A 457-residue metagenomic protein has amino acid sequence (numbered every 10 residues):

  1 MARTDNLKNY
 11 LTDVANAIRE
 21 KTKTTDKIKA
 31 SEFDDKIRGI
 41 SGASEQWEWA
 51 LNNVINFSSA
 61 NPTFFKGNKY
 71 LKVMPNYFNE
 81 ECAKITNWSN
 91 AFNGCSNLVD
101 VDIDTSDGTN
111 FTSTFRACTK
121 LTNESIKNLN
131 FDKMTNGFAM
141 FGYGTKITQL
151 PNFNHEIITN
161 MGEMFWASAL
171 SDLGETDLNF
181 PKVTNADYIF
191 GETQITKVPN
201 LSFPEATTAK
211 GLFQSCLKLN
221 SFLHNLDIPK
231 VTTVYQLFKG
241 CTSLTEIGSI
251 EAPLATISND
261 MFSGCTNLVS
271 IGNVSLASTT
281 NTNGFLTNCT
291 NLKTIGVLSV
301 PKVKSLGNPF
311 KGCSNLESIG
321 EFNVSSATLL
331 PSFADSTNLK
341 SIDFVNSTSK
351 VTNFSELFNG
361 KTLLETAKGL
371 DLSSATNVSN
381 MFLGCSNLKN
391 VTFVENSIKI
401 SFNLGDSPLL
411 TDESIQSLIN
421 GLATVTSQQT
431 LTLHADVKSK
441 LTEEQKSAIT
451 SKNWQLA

Functional and structural regions predicted by a protein language model:
M1-N79: Surface-exposed receptor/substrate recognition regions of extracellular proteins
N9, D13-N16, E20, D35 (+7 more regions): Charged/polar, solvent-exposed surface patches and flexible loops
E45-S59, K69-T86, S96-T109, T119-T135 (+14 more regions): Structural signature of tandem-repeat unit edges
F64, A91-C95, T112-C118, A139-G144 (+12 more regions): Periodic small-residue-enriched repeat registers in elongated scaffold domains
T114, M164, I189, M261 (+4 more regions): Leucine-rich solenoid repeat scaffolds
